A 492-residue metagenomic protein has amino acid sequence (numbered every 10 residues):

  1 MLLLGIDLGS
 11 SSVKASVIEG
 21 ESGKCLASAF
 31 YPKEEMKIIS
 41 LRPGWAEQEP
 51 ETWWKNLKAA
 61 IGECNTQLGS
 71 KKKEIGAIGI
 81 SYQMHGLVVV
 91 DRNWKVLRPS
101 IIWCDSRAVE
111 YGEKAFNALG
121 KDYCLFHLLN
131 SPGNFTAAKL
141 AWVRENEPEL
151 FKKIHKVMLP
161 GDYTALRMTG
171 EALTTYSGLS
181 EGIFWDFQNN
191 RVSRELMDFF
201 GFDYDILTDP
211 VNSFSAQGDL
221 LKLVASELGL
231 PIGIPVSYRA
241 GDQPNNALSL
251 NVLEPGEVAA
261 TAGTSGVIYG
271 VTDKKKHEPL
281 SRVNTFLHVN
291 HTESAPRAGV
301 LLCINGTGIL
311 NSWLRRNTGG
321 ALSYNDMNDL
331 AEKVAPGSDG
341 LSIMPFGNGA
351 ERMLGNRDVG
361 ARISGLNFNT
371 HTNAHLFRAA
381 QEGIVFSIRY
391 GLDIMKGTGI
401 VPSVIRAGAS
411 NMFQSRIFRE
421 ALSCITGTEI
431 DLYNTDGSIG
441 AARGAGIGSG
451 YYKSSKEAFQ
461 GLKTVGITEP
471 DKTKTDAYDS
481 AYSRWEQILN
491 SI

Functional and structural regions predicted by a protein language model:
M1-R98, K153, A225-S226, L230-P235 (+5 more regions): N-terminal glycine/serine-rich phosphate-binding loop of ATP-dependent small-molecule kinases, especially carbohydrate
L3-G5, V17, V109, F116-L173 (+5 more regions): Active-site core segments that coordinate phosphate-bearing ligands/cofactors across diverse enzyme families
G23, E49, I78, D105 (+3 more regions): Residue-level signal for inorganic ion chemistry
K24, Y31-P32, W103, L179 (+1 more regions): A generic structural motif
A27-A29, T208, G466: Structural signal for short hydrophobic segments within the conserved structured cores of catalytic domains across
K33, Y82, C104, F214 (+2 more regions): Residues that line or immediately flank small-molecule/substrate-binding pockets and catalytic motifs
G44, G62, Q67-W103, L129-N134 (+3 more regions): Short beta-strand-loop/turn "lid" adjacent to the catalytic site in phosphate-handling enzymes
F200-N212: A conserved helix-loop-beta module that forms one wall/lid of the active-site cleft in ATP-utilizing catalytic domains
